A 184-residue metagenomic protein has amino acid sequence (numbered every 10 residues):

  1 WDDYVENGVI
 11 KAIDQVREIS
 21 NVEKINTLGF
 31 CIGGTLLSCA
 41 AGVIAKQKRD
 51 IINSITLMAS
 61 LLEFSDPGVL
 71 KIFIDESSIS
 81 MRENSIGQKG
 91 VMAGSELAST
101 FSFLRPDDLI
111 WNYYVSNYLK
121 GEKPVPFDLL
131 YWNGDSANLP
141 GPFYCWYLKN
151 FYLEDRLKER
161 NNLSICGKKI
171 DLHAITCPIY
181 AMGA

Functional and structural regions predicted by a protein language model:
W1-I19: Alpha/beta-hydrolase active-site loop
K11, G33, L62-E63, I179-Y180: Short, glycine-/Ser/Thr-/acidic-enriched flexible segments
E18-V22, L36, A40-Y144, D155 (+1 more regions): Alpha/beta-hydrolase-fold enzymes
T27-G29, M182: Short beta-strand immediately N-terminal to the catalytic nucleophile in serine-hydrolase-like folds
G29-G33, L37: Gly/Ala-rich beta-loop-alpha elbow adjacent to hydrolase catalytic centers
C166-I175: The feature captures the conserved acid-bearing segment of alpha/beta-hydrolase catalytic domains
I175, A181-G183: Short beta-strand/loop motif that positions the catalytic acidic residue of the alpha/beta-hydrolase fold
